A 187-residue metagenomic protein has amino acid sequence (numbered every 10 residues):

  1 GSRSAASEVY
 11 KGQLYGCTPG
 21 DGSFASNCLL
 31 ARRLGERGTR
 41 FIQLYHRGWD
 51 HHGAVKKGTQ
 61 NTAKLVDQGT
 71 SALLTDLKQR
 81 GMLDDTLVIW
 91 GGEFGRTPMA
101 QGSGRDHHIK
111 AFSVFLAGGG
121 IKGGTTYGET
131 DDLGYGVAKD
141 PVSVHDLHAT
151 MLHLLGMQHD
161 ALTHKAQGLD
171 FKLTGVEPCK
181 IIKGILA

Functional and structural regions predicted by a protein language model:
G1-A6: Short glycine- and acidic-residue-rich catalytic loops of nucleotidyl-transferase/cyclase enzymes
S7-A187: Ligand-binding pockets and gating/stacking loops
